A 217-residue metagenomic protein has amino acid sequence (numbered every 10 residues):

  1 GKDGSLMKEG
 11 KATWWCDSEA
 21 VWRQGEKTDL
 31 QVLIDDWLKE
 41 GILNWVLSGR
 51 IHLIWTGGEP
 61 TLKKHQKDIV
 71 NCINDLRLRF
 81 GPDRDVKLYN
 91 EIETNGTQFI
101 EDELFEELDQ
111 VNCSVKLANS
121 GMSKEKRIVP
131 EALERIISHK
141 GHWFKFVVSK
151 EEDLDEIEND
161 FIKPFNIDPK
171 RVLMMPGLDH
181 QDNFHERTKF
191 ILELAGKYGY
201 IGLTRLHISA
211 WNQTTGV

Functional and structural regions predicted by a protein language model:
G1-D109: Conserved Radical SAM active-site core
K27-Q31, K126-P130, H185: Structural motif corresponding to alpha-helix initiation and N-cap regions
W37-I42, D102-S120, K170, L192-G202 (+1 more regions): Structural recognition of alpha->loop->beta junctions
L53, K67-E156, D168-K170: Radical SAM/AdoMet-radical enzyme domain recognition
G58-P60, N95-T97, K116-A118, V147-S149 (+2 more regions): Active-site beta-loop-alpha junctions enriched in small/polar residues
K150-V217: Auxiliary Fe-S-binding modules of radical SAM enzymes
